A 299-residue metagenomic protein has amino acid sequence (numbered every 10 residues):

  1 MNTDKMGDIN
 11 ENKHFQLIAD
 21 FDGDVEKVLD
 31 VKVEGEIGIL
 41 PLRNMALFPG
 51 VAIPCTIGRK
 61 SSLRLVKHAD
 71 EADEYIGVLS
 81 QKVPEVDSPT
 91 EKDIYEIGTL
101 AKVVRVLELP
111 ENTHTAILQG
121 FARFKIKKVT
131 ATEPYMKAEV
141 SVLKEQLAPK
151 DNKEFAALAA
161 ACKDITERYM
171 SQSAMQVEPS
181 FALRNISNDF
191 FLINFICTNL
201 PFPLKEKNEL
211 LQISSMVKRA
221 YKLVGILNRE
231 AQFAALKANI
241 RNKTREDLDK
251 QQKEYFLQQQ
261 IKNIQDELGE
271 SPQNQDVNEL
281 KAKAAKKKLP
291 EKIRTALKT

Functional and structural regions predicted by a protein language model:
M1-T299: N-terminal low-complexity, acidic/polar interaction/targeting segments
